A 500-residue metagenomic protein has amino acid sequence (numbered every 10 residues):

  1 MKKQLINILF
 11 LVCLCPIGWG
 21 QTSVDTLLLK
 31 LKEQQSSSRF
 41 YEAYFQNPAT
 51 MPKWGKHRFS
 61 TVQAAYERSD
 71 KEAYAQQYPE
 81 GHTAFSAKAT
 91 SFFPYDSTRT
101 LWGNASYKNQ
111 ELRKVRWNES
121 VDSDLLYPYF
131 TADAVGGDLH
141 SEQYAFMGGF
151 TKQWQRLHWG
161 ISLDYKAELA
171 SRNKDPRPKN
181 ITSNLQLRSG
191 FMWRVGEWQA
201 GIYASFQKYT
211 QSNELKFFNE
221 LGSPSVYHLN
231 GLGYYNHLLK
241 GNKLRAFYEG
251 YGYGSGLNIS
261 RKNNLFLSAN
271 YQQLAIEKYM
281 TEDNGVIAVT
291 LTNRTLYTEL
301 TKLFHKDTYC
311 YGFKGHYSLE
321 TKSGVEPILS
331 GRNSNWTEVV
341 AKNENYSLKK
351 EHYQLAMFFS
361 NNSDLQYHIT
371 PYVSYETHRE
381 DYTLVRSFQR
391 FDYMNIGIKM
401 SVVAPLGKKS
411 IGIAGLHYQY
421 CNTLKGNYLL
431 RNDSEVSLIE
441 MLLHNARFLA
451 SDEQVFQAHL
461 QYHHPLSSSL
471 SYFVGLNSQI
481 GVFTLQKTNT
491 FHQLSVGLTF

Functional and structural regions predicted by a protein language model:
P16-R113: N-terminal, post-signal peptide beta-strand-biased segments of exported outer-membrane/organellar beta-barrel and other
V24-L27, N489-F500: Outer-membrane beta-barrel "beta-signal"
K56-S60, S97-G103, Q155-I161, G196-I202 (+7 more regions): Outer-envelope beta-barrel architecture signal
S60-R68, G103-N109, I161-A167, I202-K208 (+8 more regions): Transmembrane beta-barrel strands of outer-membrane/channel proteins
E72-Q77, K114-S120, S171-K179, N213-E220 (+8 more regions): Outer-membrane beta-barrel translocator domains and adjoining extracellular loop/strand segments of Gram-negative
Q77-T83, G136-H140, R177-I181, R245-Y251 (+6 more regions): Replace "Gram-negative outer membrane beta-barrel proteins" with "bacterial and organellar outer membrane beta-barrel
A87-F93, F146-K152, L187-W193, S255-R261 (+8 more regions): Residues on the lipid-exposed face of transmembrane beta-strands in outer-membrane beta-barrel proteins
Y234-P371: Long, internal scaffold/assembly segments composed of regular secondary structure
